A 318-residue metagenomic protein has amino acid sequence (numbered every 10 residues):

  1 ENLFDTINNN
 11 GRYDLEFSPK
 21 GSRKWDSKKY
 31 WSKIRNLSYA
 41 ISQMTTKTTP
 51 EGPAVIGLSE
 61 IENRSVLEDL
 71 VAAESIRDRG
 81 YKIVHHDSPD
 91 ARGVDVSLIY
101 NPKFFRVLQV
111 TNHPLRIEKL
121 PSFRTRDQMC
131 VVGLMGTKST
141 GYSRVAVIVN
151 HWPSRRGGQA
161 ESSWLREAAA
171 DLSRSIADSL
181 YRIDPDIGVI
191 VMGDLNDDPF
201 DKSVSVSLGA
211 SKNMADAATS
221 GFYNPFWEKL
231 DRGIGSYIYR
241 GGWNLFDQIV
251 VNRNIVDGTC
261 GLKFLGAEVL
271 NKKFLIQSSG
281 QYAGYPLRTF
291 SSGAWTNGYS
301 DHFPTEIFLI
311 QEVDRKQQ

Functional and structural regions predicted by a protein language model:
E1-D78, V84-V96, S278-G284, N297 (+1 more regions): N-terminal, active-site-proximal structural segment of metallo-dependent hydrolase catalytic domains
P19-Y30, G52-L58, H85-H86, I117-K119 (+4 more regions): Second-shell loop/turn segments in exported
K24-R35, L58-S65, D90-G93, P121-T125 (+5 more regions): Soluble non-cytosolic domains of exported or imported proteins
W25-D26, K33, L37, I41-L67 (+7 more regions): Active-site beta-strand/loop signature of hydrolases that rely on acidic residues for catalysis
V55, I61-I148, W152: Structured beta-strand-rich core segments of catalytic domains in phosphoester-bond hydrolases
S65-E68, R92-D95, R156-Q159, D198-S203 (+1 more regions): Extracytoplasmic/secreted cell-surface and envelope-processing proteins
H85, M129-M135, Y142-W227: Extracytoplasmic, non-cytosolic globular domains
F123, D178-I190, D197-Q318: Metal-dependent phosphoester-hydrolase catalytic domains
